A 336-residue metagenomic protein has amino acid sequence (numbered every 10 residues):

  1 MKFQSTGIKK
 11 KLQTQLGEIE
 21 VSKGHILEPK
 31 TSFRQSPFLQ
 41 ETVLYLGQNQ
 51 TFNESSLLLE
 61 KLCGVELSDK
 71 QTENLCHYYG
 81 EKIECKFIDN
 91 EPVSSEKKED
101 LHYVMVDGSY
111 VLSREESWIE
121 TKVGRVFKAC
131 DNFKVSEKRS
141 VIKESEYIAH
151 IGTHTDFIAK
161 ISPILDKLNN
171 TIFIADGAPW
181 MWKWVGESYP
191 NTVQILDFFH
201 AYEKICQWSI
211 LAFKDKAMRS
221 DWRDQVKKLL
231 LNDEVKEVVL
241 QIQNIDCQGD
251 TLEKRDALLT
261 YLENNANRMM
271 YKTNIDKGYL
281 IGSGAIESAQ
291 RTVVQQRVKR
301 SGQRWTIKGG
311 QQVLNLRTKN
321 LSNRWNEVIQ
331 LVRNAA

Functional and structural regions predicted by a protein language model:
M1-L16: Structured, non-catalytic alpha/beta "coupling" segments that mediate domain-domain communication and provide generic
G17-A336: Catalytic center-proximal scaffold of phosphoryl-transfer enzymes
